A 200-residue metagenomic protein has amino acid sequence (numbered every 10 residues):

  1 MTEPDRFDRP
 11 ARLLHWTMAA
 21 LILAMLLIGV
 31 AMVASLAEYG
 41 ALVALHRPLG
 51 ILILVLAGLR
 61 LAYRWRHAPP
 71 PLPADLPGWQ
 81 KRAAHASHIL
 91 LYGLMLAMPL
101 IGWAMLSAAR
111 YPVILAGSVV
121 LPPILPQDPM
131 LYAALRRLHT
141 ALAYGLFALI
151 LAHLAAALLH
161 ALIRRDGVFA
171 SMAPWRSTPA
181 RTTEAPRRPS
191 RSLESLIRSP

Functional and structural regions predicted by a protein language model:
M1-P200: Membrane-embedded alpha-helical bundles that constitute the cytochrome b-like, heme-associated redox core of multi-pass
